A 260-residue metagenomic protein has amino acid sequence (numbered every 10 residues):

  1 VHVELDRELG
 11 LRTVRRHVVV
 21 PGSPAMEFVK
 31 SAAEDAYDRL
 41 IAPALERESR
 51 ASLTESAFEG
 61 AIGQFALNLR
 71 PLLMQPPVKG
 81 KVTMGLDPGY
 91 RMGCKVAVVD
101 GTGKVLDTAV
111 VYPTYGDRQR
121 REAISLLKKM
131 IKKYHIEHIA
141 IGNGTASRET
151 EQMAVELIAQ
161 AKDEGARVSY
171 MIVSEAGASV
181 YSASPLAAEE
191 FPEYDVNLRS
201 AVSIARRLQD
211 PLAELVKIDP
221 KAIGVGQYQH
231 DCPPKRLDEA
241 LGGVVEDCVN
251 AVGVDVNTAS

Functional and structural regions predicted by a protein language model:
V1-V82, G101, I124-K129, K133: Extended, highly charged clamp/arch subdomains and adjacent linkers that form or line substrate-binding channels
H2, E137-A146, M171: Short glycine-rich phosphate-binding loop at a beta-alpha junction
L11-R16, G93-G101, V110-V111, T150-M153 (+4 more regions): Short acidic, glycine/serine/threonine-rich loops at helix termini
P77-V105, L208: Gly/Thr-rich phosphate-binding beta-strand-loop-beta motif of the actin/hexokinase/Hsp70
L86-Y90, G144-R148, I172-V180, K221-P234: A glycine-rich phosphate-binding loop feature that marks nucleotide/adenosyl-phosphate handling sites
G103-I136: Nucleic-acid-processing active sites and adjacent nucleic-acid-binding tracks, predominantly divalent metal-dependent
Y115-D117, V168-D210: Short alpha-helix plus adjacent loop in nuclease-associated cores
E189-S260: Long, highly charged, low-complexity intrinsically disordered interaction regions that mediate electrostatic DNA/RNA
